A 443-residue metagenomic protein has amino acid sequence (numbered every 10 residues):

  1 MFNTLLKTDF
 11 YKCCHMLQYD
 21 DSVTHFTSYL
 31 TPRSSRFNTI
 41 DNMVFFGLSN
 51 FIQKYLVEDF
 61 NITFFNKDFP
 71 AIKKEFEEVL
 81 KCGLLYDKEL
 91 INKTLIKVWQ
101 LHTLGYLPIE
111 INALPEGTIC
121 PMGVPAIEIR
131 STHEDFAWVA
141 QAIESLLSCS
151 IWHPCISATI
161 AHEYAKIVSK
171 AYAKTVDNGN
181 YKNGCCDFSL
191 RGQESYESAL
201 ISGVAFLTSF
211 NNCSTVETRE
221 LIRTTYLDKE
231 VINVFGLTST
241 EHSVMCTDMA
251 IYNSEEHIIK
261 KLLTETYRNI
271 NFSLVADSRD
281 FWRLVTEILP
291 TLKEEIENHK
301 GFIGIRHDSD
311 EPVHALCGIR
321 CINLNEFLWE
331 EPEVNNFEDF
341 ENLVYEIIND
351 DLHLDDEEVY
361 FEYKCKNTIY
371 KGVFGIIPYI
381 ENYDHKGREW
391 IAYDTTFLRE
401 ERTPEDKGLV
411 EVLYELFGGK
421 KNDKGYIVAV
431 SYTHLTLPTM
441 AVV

Functional and structural regions predicted by a protein language model:
M1-T39, M43, F76-V79, L84-L85 (+3 more regions): Buried, small/hydrophobic-residue-enriched core segments of structured protein domains
I40-K88: Low-complexity, highly charged intrinsically disordered N-terminal segments that act as targeting/localization
F188, A429-Y432: A glycine-rich phosphate-binding loop feature that marks nucleotide/adenosyl-phosphate handling sites
N422-A429: Short beta-strand/loop segments at the ligand-binding rim of alpha/beta enzyme cores
T433-T439: Conserved small/polar residues in nucleotide/adenosyl-binding loops
